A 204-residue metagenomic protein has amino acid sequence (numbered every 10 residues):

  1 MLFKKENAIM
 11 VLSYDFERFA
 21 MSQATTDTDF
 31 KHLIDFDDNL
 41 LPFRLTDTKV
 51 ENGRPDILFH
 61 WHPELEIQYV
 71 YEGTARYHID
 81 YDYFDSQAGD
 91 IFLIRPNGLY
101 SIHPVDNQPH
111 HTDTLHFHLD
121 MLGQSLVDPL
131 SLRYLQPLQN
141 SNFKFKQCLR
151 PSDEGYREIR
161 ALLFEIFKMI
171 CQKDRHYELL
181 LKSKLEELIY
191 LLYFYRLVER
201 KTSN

Functional and structural regions predicted by a protein language model:
M1-Q87, I91, G98, S131-R133 (+1 more regions): Generic protein-terminus/edge-of-domain signal
P55-H62, H103-V105, S125-V127, L179: Short histidine-centered beta-strand/loop micro-motifs that create catalytic or ligand/metal-coordination sites
D80-Y81, D90, V105-D106, L126-V127 (+1 more regions): Short, solvent-exposed loop/turn segments at secondary-structure boundaries
N97-M121, V127-L130: Ligand-binding loop in jelly-roll beta-barrel domains
D120, Q124, L138-S141, M169 (+2 more regions): Phosphate/oxyanion-binding loops and surfaces in catalytic or ligand/nucleic-acid-binding neighborhoods
L126-L135, L197: Proline-centered turn/helix-capping motifs that create local helix->coil transitions or kinks
L132-K184: Amphipathic alpha-helical segments enriched in hydrophobic/aromatic residues interleaved with Lys/Arg
E165-Y177, I189-N204: Basic, amphipathic alpha-helical hairpins
